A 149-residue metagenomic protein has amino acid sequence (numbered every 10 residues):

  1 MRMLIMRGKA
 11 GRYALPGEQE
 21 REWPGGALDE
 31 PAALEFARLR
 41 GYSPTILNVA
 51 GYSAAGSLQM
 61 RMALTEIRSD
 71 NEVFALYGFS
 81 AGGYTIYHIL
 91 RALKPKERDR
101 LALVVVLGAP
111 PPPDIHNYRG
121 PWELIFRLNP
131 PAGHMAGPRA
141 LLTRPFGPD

Functional and structural regions predicted by a protein language model:
M1-E72, H134: Active-site catalytic motif of lipid deacylating hydrolases and related acyltransferases
M3, R100-A102, L141: Acidic/proline-rich low-complexity IDRs
G11, A54, A81, P111 (+1 more regions): Short, flexible micro-motifs
L58-A136: Serine-dependent carboxylesterase/thioesterase catalytic core of lipase-like alpha/beta-hydrolase/SGNH enzymes
N129-D149: Active-site or metal-binding loop neighborhoods of secreted/extracellular toxin and effector enzymes
